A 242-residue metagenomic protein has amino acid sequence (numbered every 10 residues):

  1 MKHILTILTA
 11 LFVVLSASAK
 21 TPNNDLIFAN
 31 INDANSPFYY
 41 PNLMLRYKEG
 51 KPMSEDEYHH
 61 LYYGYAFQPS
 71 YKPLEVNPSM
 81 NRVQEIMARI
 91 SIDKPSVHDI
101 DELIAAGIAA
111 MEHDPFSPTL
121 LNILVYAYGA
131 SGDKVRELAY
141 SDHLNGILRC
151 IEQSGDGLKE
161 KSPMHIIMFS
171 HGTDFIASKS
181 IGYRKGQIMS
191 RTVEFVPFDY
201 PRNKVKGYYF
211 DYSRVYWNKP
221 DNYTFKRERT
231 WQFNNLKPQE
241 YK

Functional and structural regions predicted by a protein language model:
M1-N23: Bacterial Sec-dependent N-terminal signal peptides
K20-I100, K161-K242: N-terminal alpha-helical interaction modules that lie
K48-E49, I108-D114, H143-C150: Solenoid-like repeat scaffolds
S79-R82, L121-L124, Y128: TPR repeat positional signature
D99, A106-G107, Y140-H143: Alpha-helical solenoid repeat scaffolds, predominantly canonical TPR units
P118-T119, G146-E160: Boundary/linker segments of alpha-helical solenoid repeat arrays
G129-E152: TPR/TPR-like (Sel1-like) alpha-helical repeat modules
